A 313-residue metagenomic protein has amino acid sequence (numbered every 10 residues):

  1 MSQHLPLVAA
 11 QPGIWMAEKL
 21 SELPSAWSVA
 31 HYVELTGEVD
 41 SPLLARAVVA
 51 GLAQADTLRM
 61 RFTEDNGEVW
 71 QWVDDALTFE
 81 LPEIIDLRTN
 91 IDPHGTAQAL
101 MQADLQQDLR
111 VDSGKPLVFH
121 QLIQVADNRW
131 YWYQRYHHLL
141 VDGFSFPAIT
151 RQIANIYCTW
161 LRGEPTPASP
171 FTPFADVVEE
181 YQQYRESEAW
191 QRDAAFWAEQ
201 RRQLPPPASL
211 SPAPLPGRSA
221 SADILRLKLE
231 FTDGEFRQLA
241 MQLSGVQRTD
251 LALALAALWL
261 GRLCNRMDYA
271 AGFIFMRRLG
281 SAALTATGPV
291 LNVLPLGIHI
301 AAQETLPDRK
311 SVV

Functional and structural regions predicted by a protein language model:
M1-E22, A45-H94, G114-P116, R151 (+2 more regions): Short amphipathic alpha-helices and their capping loops
H4-P6, I123-D176, L279: Active-site-proximal acidic secondary-structure segment that organizes catalysis
P6-Q11, L23, W27, E68 (+3 more regions): Acyl-thioester-dependent acyl-group transfer interface
W27-V33, E80-E83, H137, D223-L227 (+2 more regions): Short amphipathic alpha-helical segments
S28, L43, F144, A148 (+2 more regions): Short amphipathic alpha-helical face segments that pack within enzyme cores and frequently flank/anchor catalytic
R46-Q54, L100-D108, L139, E199-Q200 (+2 more regions): Amphipathic alpha-helical regulatory segments at dimerization interfaces that relay allosteric signals between sensory
V48-E64, Q242-T285, H299: Hydrophobic "lid/gating" helix adjacent to the active-site nucleophile that controls access to an acyl-thioester pocket
T232-V246: Surface-exposed, Lys/Arg-rich phosphate-binding patches that contact polyanionic backbones
